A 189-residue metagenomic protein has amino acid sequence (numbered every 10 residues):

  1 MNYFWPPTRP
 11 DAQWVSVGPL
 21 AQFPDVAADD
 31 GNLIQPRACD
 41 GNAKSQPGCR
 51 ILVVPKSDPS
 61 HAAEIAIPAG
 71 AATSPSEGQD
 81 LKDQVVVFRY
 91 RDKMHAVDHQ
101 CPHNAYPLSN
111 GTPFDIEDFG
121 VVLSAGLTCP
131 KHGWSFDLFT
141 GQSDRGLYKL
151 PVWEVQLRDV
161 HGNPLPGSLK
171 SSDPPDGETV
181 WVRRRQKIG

Functional and structural regions predicted by a protein language model:
M1-L123, L138, W153-G189: N-terminal pre-ligand scaffold of iron-sulfur
C101, C129-H132: Short cysteine clusters
G126: Conserved active-site helix of classical SDR/Rossmann-fold NAD(P)-dependent CH-OH oxidoreductases
S135-Q142: Short metal-binding segments enriched for Cys and/or His
R145: Glycine-rich phosphate/adenylate-binding loop and adjacent beta-alpha elements of nucleotide- or dinucleotide-binding
